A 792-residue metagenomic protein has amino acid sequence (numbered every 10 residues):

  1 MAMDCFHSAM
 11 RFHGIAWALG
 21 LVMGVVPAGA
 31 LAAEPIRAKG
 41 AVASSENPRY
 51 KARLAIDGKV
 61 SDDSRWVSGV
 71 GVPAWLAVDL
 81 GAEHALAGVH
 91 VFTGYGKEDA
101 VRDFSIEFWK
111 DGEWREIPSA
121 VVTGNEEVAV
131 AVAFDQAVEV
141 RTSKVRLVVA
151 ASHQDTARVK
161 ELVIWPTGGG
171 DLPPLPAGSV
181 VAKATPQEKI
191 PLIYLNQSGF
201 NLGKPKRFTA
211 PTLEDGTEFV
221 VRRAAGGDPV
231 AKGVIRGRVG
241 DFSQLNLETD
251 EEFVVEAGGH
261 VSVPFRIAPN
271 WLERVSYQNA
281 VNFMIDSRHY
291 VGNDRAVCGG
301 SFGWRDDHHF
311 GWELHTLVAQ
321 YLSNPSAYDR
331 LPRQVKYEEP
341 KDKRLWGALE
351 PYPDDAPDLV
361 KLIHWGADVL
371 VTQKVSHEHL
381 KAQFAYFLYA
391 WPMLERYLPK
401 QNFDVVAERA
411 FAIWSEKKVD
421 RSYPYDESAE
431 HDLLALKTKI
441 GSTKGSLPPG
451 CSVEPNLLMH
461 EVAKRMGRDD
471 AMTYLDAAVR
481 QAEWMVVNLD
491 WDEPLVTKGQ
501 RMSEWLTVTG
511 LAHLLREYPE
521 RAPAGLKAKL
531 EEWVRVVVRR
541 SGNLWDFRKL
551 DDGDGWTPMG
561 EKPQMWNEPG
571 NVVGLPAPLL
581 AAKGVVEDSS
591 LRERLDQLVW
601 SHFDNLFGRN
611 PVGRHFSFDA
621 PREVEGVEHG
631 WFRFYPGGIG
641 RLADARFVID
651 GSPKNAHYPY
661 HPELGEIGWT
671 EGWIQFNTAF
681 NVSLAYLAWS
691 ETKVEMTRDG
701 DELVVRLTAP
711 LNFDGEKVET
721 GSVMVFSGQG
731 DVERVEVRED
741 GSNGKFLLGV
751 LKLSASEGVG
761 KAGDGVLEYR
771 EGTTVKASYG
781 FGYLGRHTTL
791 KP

Functional and structural regions predicted by a protein language model:
A33-G81, G94-D103, P118-S119, G124-E127 (+3 more regions): Disordered, acidic Ser/Thr/Pro-rich linker "stalks" and the adjacent N-terminal cap of the next globular domain
V72-P73, G81-G88, V140-T142, G203-P205: Extended extracellular/luminal ectodomain segments enriched in beta-structured repeat modules
A85-G96, L147: A short beta-strand element within beta-rich, extracytoplasmic domains of secreted/secretory-pathway proteins
E127-A129, A231-L247, D740-G765: Aromatic sugar-binding surface patches on proteins that engage polysaccharides or sugar-phosphate polymers
L147-D155: Short beta-strand-plus-loop segments that form exposed binding edges in beta-rich domains
G168-I193, S262-N293: Low-complexity, Pro/Ser/Thr- and charge-rich linker/hinge segments at domain boundaries
Q197-A224, D228-V261, S287-G311, H315-Q320 (+6 more regions): Aromatic (Trp/Tyr) and acidic
R266-D294, A356-H377, V405-A429, T473-P494 (+2 more regions): Long, well-ordered core segments of solenoidal/helical folds
